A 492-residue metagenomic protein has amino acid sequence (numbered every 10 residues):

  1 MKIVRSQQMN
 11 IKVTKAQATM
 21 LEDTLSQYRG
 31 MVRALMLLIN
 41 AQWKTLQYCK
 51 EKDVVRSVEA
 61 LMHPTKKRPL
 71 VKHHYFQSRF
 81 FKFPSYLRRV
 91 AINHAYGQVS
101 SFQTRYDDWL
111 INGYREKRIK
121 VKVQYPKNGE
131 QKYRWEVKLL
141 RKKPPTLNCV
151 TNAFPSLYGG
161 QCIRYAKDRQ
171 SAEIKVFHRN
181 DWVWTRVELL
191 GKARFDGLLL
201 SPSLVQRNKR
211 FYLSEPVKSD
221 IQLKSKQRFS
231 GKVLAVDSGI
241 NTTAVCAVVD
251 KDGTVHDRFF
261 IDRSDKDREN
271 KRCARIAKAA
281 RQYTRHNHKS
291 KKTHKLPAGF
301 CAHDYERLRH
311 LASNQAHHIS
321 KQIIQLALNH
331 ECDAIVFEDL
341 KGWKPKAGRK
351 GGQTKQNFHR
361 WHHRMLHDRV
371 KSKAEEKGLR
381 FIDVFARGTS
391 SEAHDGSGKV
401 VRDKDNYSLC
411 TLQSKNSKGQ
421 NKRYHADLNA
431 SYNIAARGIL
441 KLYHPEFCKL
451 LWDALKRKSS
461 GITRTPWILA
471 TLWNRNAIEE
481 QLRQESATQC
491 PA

Functional and structural regions predicted by a protein language model:
M1-A492: Nucleic-acid substrate recognition interfaces
